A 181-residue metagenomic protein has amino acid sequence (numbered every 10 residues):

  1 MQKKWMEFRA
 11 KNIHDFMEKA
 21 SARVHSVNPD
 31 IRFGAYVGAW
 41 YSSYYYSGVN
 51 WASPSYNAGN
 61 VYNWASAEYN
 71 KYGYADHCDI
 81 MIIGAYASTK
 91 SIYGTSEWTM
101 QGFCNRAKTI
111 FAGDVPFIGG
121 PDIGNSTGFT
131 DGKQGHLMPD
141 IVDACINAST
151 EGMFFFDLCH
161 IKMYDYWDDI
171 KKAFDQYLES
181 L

Functional and structural regions predicted by a protein language model:
M1-H77, Y86: Polysaccharide-binding and catalytic clefts of secreted carbohydrate-active enzymes
W64-L181: Substrate-binding cleft of secreted/luminal carbohydrate-active enzymes
